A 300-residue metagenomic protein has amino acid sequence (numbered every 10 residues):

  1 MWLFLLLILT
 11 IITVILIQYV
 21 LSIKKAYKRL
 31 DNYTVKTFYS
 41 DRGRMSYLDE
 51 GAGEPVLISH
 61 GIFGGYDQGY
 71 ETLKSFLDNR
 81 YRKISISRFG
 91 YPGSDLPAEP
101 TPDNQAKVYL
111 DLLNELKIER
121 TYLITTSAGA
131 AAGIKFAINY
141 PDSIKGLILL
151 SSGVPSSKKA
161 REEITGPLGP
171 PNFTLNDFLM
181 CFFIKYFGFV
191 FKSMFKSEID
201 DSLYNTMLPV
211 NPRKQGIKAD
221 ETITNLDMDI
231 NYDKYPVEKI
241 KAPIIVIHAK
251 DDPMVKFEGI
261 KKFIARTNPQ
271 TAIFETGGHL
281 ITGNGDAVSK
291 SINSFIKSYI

Functional and structural regions predicted by a protein language model:
S46-G93: Conserved HGGG/HGGXW glycine-rich cap/lid loop of the alpha/beta-hydrolase fold
N104-T121: Conserved acidic catalytic loop of the alpha/beta-hydrolase fold
T121-K158: Conserved hydrolase catalytic core segment
L147-L175: Flexible "cap/lid" loop of the alpha/beta hydrolase fold
L175-Y235: Alpha/beta-hydrolase
I240, V246-H248, D252: Short beta-strand/loop motif that positions the catalytic acidic residue of the alpha/beta-hydrolase fold
P253-G259: Conserved alpha/beta-hydrolase "acid-adjacent" motif
M254, G277-S289: Catalytic histidine-centered segment of alpha/beta-hydrolase-like enzymes
